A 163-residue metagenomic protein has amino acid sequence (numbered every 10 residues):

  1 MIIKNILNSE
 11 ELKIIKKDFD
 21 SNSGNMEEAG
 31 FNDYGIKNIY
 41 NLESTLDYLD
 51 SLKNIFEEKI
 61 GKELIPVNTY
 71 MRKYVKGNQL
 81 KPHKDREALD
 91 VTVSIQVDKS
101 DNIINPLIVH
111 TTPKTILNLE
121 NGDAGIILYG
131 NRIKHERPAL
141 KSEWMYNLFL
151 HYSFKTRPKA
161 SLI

Functional and structural regions predicted by a protein language model:
M1-I60: Non-heme Fe(II)/2-oxoglutarate
I3, I65-P66, I126-I127, F149: A structural signal for short, well-ordered beta-strand segments and their strand-loop junctions that often border
N5, A139, Y152: Active-site donor-binding loop signature of nucleotide-sugar glycosyltransferases
S23, E63-L64, Q79, D101: Secondary-structure boundary/capping signal
S51-I55, Y70, T92: Generic beta-strand or strand-like secondary-structure segments
G61-Y70: A short coil-to-beta-strand element that immediately follows conserved catalytic motifs
R72, K141-S142: A short beta-turn/loop motif at secondary-structure boundaries
V75-R132, E136, W144-L148, F154-I163: Catalytic core of non-heme Fe(II) oxygenases with the double-stranded beta-helix
